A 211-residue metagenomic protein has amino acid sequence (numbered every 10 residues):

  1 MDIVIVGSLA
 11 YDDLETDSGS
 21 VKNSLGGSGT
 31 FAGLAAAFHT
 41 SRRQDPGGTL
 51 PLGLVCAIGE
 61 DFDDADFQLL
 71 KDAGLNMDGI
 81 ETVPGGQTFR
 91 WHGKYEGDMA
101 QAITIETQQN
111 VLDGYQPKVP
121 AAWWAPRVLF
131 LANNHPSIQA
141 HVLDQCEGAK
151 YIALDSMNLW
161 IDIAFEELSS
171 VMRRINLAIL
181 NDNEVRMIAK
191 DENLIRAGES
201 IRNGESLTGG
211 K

Functional and structural regions predicted by a protein language model:
M1-V4: Extreme N-terminal starter segment of soluble prokaryotic enzymes
Y11-N23, T40-F130, D144-G148: Conserved N-terminal subdomain of the carbohydrate kinase-like
G19-A37: Short catalytic helix/loop segments, enriched in acidic residues and glycine and frequently bearing histidine
G59-D61, N133-I138, M157-I161: Short beta->alpha connector loops
D66, I138-Q145, E166-S170: A short acidic, amphipathic alpha-helical/loop segment
Q109-G114, S156-I163: Short gly/ser/thr-rich secondary-structure transition/capping motifs
E147-Y151, N158-K211: Conserved phosphate/ATP/ADP-binding segment of small-molecule kinases
